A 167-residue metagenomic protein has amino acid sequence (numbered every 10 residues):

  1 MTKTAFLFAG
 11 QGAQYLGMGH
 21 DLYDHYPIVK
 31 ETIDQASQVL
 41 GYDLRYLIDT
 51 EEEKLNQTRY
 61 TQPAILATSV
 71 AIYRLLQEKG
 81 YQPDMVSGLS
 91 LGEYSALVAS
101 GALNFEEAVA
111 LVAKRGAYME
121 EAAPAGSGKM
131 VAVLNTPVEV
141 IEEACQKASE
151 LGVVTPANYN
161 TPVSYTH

Functional and structural regions predicted by a protein language model:
M1-A5, K79-Q82, V86, E121-A125 (+2 more regions): Flexible, low-complexity linker/loop segments at domain and module junctions
T2-S87, H167: Helix-rich "cap/lid" substructures immediately adjacent to catalytic or cofactor-binding pockets
Q11-A13, S100-Y165: Alpha/beta catalytic cores of group-transfer enzymes, especially the acyltransferase/condensing modules of polyketide
Q14, E93-Y94: Short, active-site-adjacent cap segments at secondary-structure transitions
D34-Q35, A67, A71-R74, E93 (+3 more regions): A broad detector of short, well-ordered amphipathic alpha-helices that serve as recognition/interaction surfaces
G88, G92: Gly/Ala-rich beta-loop-alpha elbow adjacent to hydrolase catalytic centers
